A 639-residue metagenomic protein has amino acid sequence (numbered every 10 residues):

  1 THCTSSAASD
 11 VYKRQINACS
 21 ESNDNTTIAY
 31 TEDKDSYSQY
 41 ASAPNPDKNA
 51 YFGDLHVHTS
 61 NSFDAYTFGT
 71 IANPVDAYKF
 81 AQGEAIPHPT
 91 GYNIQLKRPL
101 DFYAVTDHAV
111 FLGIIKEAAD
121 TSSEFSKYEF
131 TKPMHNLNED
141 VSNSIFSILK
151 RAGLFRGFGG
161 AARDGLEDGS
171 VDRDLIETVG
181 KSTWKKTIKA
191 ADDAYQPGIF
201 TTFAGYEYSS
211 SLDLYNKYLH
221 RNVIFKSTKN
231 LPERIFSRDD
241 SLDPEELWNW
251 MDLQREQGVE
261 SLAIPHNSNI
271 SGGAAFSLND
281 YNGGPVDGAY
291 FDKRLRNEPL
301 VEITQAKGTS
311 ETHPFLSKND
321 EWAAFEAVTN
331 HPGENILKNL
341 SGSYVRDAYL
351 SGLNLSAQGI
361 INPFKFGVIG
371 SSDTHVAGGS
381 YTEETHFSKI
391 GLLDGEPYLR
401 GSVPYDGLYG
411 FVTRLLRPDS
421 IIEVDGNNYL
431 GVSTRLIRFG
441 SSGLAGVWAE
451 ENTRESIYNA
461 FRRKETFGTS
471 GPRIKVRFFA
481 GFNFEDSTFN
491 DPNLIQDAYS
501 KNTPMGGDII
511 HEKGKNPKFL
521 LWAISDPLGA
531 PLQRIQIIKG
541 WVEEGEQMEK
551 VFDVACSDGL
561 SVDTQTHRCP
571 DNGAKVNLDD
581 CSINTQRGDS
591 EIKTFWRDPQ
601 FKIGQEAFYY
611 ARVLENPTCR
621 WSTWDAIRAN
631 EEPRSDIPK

Functional and structural regions predicted by a protein language model:
T1-Q15: Single conserved hydrophobic/aromatic residue that forms the stacking wall/gate of nucleotide- or nucleobase-binding
C19-P74, Y78, A85-N136, R173-I176 (+5 more regions): C-terminal functional module detector
A104, A109-V110, S144-T201, W250: Long, well-ordered early-domain segments
S122-G159: Substrate-binding cleft of extracellular glycoside hydrolase catalytic domains
I224-F225: Long, charge-dense tracts
N230-P232: Short helix-loop capping/hinge motifs at secondary-structure junctions, enriched in acidic/polar residues
E246-L247: Acidic, metal/ion-coordinating pockets
